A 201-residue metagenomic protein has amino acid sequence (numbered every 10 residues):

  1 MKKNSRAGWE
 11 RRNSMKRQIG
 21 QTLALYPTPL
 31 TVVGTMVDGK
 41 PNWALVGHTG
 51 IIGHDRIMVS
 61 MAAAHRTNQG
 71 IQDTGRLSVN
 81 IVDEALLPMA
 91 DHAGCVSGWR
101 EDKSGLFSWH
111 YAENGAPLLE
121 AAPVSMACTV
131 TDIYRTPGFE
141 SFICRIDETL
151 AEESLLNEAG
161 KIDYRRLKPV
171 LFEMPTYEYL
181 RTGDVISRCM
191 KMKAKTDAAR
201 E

Functional and structural regions predicted by a protein language model:
K2-E201: Basic, polyanion-binding surface patches
